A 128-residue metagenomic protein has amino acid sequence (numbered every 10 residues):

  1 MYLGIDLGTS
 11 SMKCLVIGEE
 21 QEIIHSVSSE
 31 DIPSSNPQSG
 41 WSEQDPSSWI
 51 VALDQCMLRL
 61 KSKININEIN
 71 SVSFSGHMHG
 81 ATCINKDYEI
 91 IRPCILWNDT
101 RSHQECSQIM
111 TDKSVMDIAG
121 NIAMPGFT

Functional and structural regions predicted by a protein language model:
M1-L3: Extreme N-terminal starter segment of soluble prokaryotic enzymes
I5-S10, F74-H77: A short acidic Gly-Thr/Ser loop motif
L7-P46, E89-L96: Short glycine-rich, Thr/Ser-proximal phosphate-binding strand/loop in the N-terminal lobe of ATP-dependent enzymes
K13, A52, C106: Active-site-proximal flexible loops/turns
I23, N36-N70: Conserved active-site "lid/cap" helical segment
Q55-T128: Glycine-rich phosphate-binding/catalytic subdomain of phosphoryl-transfer and nucleotide/sugar-phosphate-processing
